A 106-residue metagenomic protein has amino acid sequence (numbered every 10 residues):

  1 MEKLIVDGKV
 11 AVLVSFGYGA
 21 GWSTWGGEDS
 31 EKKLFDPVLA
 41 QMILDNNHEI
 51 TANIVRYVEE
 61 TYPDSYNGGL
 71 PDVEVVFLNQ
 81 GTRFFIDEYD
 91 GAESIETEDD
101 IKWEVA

Functional and structural regions predicted by a protein language model:
E2-A106: Catalytic phosphate/metal-binding cores of nucleic-acid and nucleotide-processing enzymes, i.e., regions that mediate
